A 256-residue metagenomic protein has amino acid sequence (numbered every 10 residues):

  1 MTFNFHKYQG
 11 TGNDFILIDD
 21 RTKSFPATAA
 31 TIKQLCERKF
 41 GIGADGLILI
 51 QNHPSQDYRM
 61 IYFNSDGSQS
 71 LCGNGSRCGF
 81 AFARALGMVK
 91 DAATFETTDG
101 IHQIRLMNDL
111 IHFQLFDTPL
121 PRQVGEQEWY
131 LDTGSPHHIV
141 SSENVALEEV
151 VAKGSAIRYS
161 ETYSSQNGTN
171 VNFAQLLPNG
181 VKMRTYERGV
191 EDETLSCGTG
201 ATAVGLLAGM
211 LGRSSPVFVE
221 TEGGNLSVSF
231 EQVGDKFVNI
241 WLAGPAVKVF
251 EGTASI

Functional and structural regions predicted by a protein language model:
M1-N108, I139-I256: A glycine-rich beta-to-alpha transition motif near the start of alpha/beta enzyme domains, typified by
F5-K7, Q127-L131: Short, flexible, solvent-exposed loop/turn segments with mixed acidic/basic and small polar residues
F113-Q127, A152-I157: Active-site glycine-rich loop that binds ribose-phosphate moieties when present
Q123-W129, E251-A254: Extended Gly/Ser/Thr-rich low-complexity repeat segments, especially those forming or decorating extracellular
